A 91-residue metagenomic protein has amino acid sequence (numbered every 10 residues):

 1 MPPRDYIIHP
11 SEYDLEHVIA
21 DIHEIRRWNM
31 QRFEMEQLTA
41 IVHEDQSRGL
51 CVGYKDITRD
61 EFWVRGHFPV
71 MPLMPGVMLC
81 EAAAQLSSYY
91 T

Functional and structural regions predicted by a protein language model:
M1-L73: Non-catalytic linker/capping segments at the edges of enzyme domains
I41, L73-T91: Active-site helix/loop of acyl-thioester processing domains in fatty-acid/polyketide metabolism, spanning hotdog-fold
